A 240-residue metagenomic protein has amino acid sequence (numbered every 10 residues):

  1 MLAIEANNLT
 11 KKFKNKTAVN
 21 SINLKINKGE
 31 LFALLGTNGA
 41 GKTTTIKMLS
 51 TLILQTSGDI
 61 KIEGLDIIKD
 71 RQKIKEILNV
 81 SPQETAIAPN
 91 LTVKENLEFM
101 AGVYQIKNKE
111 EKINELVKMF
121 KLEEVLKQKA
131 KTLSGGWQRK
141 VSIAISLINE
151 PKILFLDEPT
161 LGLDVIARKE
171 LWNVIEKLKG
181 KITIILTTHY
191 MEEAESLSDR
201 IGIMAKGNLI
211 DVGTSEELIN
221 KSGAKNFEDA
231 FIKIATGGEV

Functional and structural regions predicted by a protein language model:
G58-K69, K73-I74: Conserved ABC transporter NBD signature motif
N90, K129-G136: Conserved ABC ATPase signature
E98, G102-V125: Conserved ABC ATPase "signature" region
L154-E158: Catalytic Walker B motif of ABC-type/P-loop ATPase nucleotide-binding domains
V212-G213: ABC ATPase "signature
